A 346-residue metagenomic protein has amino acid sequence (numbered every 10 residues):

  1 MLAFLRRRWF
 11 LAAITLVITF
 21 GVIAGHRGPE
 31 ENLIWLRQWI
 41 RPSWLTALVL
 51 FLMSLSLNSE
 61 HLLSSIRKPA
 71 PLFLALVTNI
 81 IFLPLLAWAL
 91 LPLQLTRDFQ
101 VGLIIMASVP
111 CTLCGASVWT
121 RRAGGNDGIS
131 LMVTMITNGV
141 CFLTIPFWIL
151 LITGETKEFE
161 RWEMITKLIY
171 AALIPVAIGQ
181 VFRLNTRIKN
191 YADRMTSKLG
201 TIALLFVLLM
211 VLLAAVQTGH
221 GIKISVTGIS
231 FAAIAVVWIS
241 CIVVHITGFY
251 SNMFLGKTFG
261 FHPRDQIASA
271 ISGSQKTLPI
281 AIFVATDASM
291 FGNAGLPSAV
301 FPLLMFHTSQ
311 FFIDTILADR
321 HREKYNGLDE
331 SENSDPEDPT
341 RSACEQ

Functional and structural regions predicted by a protein language model:
M1-Q346: Alpha-helical transmembrane segments of multi-pass small-molecule/ion transporters
